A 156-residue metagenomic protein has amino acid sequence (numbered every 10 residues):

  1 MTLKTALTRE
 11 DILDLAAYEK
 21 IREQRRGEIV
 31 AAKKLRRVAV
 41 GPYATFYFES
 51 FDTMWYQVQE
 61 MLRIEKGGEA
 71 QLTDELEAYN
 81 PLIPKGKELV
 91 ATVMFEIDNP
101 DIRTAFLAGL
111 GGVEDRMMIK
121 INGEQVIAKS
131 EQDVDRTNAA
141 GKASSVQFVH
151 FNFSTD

Functional and structural regions predicted by a protein language model:
M1-A31, L35-R37: Short, extreme N-terminal leader segments that mark the start of a protein/domain
L3-R9, A16-A17, S50-V58, A78-P81 (+1 more regions): A broad, low-specificity signal for short, low-complexity segments enriched in glycine/proline and polar/charged
T8, A44, F148: Short, flexible active-site loop motifs that bind/organize anionic cofactors or intermediates
A16-K20, R26-G27, R63-G68, V90 (+1 more regions): N-terminal start-of-chain detector that recognizes signal peptides and the immediate post-cleavage beginning
R22-F48, W55, M61-R63: Long, hydrophobic N-terminal alpha-helical segment
K34-R37, K66, A70, M118: Residue-level signal for secondary-structure boundary elements
F48-V90: A glycine-rich, hydrophobic loop/mini-helix early in the fold
Y79-D156: Long, charge-patterned amphipathic alpha-helical coiled-coil/hairpin "stalk" segments used as oligomerization
